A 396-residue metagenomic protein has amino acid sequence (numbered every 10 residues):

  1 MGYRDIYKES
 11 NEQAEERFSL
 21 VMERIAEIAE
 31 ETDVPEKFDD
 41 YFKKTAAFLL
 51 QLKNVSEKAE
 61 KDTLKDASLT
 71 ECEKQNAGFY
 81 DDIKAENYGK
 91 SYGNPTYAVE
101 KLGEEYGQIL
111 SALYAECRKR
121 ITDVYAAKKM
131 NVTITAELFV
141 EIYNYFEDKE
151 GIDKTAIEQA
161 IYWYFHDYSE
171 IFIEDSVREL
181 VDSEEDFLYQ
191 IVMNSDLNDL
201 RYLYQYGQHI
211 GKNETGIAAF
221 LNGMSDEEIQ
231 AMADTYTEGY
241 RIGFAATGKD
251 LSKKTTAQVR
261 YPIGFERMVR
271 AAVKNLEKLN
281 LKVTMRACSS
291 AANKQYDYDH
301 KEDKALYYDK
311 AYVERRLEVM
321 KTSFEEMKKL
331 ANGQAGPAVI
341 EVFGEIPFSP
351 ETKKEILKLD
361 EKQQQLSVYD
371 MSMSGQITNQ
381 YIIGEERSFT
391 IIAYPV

Functional and structural regions predicted by a protein language model:
G2-V396: Active-site bordering "gate/hinge" segments that shape substrate access to catalytic or cofactor-binding pockets
